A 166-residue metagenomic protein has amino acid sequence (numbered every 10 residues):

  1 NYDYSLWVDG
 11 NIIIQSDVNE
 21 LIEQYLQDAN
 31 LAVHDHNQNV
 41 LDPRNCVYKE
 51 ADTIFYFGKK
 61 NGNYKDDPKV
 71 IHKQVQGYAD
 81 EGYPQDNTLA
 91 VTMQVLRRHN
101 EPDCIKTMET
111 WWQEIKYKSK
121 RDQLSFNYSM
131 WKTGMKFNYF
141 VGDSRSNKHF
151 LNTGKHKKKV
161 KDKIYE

Functional and structural regions predicted by a protein language model:
N1-E166: Glycosyltransferase catalytic domains, chiefly GT-A lineage
